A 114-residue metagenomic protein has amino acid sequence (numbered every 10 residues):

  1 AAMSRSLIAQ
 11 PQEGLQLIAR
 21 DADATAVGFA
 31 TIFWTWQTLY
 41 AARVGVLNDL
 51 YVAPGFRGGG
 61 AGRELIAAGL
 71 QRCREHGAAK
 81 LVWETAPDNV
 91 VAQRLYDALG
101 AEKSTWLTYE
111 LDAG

Functional and structural regions predicted by a protein language model:
S6-I18, V46: A short helix-loop-beta-strand connector motif used in the catalytic cores of GNAT acetyltransferases and, in some
G14-A30, A53: Conserved beta-hairpin
T25, T35-L47, R57, S104: A conserved beta-turn-beta hairpin within the catalytic core of GNAT-like acetyltransferases that forms part
V27, H76, A98-L99: Structural motif
L50-V52, T85: Hydrophobic adenine-recognition pocket in adenosine-nucleotide-binding enzymes
V52, G58-Q71, R94-L99: Conserved acetyl-CoA-binding loop-helix of GNAT-fold acetyltransferases
C73-T85: Conserved GNAT acetyl-CoA-binding A-motif
V82-A86, Q93, D97, E102-G114: Conserved catalytic-core motifs of GNAT/GCN5-like acyltransferases
